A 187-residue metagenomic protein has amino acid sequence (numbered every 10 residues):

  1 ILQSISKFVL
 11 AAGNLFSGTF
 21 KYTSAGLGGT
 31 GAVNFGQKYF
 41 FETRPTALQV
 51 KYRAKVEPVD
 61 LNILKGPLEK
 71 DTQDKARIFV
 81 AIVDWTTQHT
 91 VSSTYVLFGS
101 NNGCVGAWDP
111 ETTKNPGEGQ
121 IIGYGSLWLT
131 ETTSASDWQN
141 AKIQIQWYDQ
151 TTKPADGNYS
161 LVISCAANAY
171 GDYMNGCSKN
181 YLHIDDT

Functional and structural regions predicted by a protein language model:
I1-R44: Surface-exposed, low-complexity/disordered Ser/Thr/Gly/Pro/Asn-rich loops and linkers
L2, K38-E57, L64-K70, V83-W85: Solvent-exposed strand-to-loop "edge" motifs in beta-rich extracellular domains
L48-Y52, V56, I145, G157-D172 (+1 more regions): Extracellular beta-strand-rich recognition modules
L61-L64, S92-S93: Short, solvent-exposed loop/turn and secondary-structure capping segments
P67-T72, G176-S178: Short consensus segments that form the blades of beta-propeller domains, in both extracellular/periplasmic
R77-V80: Mobile, glycine-rich extracellular loop/lid and propeptide segments that shape or gate substrate/ligand access
T87-D156: Extracellular carbohydrate recognition and processing domains and analogous Trp-centered ligand-binding platforms
A135-D137, K153-D156, N168-T187: Extracellular carbohydrate recognition
